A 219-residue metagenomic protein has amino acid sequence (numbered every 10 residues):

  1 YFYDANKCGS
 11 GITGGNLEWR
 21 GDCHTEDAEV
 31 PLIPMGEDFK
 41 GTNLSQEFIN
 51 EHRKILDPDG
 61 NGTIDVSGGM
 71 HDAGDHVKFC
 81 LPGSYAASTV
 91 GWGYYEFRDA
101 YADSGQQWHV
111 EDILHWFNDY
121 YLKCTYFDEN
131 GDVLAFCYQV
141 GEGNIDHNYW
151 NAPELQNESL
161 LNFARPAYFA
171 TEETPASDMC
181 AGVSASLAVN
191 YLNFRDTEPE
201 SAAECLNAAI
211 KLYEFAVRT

Functional and structural regions predicted by a protein language model:
Y1-L81, W116-T171, K211: Low-complexity, Ser/Thr/Pro/Gly-enriched N-terminal "stalk/linker" regions
A5-G9, A87-S104, D119-F127, G182-P199: Well-ordered alpha-helical scaffold segments within catalytic/enzyme domains
S10, S45, S67, S84 (+6 more regions): Generic serine detector
G68-P82, W92-Q106, E173: Conserved, well-structured interaction surfaces
L81-G91, W108, D112-D119, D178-A188 (+1 more regions): A structural signal for well-ordered alpha-helical segments within the folded catalytic domains of diverse enzymes
A100-E111, E129, V133: Acidic/aromatic-lined carbohydrate-recognition and catalytic surfaces of CAZymes acting on diverse glycans
N162-T219: A conserved hydrophobic secondary-structure block that centers on an alpha-helix together with its immediately flanking
